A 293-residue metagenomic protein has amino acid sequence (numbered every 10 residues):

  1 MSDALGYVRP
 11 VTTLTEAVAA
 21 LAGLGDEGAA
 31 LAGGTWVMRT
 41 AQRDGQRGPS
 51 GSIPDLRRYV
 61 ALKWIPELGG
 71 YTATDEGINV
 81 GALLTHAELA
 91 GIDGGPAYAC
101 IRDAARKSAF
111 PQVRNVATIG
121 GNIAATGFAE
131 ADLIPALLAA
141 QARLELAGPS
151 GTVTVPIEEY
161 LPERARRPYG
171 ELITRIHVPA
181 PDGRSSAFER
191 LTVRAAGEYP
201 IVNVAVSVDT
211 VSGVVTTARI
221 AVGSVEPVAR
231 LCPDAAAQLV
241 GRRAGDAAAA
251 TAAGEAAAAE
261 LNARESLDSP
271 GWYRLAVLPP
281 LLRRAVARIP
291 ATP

Functional and structural regions predicted by a protein language model:
M1-P293: C-terminal structural segment of proteins
